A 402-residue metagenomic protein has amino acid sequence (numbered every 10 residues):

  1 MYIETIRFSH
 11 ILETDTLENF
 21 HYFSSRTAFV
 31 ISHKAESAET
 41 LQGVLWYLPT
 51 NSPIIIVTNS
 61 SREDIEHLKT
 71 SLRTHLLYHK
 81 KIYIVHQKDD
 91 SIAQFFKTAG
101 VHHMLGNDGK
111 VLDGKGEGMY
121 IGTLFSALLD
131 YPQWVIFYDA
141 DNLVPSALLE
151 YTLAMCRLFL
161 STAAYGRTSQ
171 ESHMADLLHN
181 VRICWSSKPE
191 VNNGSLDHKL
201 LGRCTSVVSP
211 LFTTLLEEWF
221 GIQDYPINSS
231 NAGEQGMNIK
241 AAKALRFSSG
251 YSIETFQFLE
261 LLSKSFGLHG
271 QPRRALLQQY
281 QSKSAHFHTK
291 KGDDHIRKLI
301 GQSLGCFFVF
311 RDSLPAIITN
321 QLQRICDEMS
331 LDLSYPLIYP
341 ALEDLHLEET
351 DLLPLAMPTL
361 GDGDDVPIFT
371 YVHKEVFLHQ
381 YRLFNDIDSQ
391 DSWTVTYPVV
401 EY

Functional and structural regions predicted by a protein language model:
M1, Y251-Y402: C-terminal catalytic/acceptor-binding lobe
M1-W46: N-proximal low-complexity "stem/linker" segments adjacent to membrane-targeting elements
H21-S24, G43-P53, S71-L77: Short, acidic, metal-binding catalytic loop of nucleotide-sugar glycosyltransferases
I31, N51-E63, Y83-D89: Short beta-strand/loop segment that forms part of the nucleotide-sugar
D64-D130: Active-site-proximal specificity loops/subdomain of glycosyltransferases
P132-L143: Short beta-strand-to-loop acidic/aromatic patch adjacent to the donor-nucleotide binding site
P145-E190: Conserved donor-nucleotide/metal-binding helix-loop-beta segment in metal-dependent transferases, i.e., the alpha-helix
A175-G194, H198-I227: Short, flexible, basic/aromatic active-site loop/helix in glycosyltransferases
